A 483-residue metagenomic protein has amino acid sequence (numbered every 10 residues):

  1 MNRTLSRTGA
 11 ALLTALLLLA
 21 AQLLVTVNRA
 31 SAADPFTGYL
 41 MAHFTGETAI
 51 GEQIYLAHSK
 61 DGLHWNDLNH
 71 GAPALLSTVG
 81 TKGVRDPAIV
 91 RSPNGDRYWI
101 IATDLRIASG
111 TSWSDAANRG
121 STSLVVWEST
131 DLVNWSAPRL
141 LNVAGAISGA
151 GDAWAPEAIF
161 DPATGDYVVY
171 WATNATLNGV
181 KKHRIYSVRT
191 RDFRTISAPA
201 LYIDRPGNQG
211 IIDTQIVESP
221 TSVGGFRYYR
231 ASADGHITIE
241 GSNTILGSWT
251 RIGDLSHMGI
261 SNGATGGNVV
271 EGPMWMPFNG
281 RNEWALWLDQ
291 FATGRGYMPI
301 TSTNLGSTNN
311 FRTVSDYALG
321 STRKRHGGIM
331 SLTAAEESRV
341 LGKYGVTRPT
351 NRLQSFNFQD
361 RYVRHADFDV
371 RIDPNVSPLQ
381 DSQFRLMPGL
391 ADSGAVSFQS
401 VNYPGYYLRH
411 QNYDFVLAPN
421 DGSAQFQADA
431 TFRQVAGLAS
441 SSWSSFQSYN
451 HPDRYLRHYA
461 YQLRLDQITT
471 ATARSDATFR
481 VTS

Functional and structural regions predicted by a protein language model:
M1-A32: Secretory targeting and sorting signals
L24, G120, S377-S382, S423-R433 (+1 more regions): Short amphipathic alpha-helical linker/capping segments at the junctions of internal repeats and modular domains
A33-P349, T431, S441: Carbohydrate-active catalytic/glycan-binding domains of CAZyme proteins, especially the secreted or lumenal ectodomains
H43-I50, D61, N357-R361, F368 (+4 more regions): Short polar catalytic/cofactor-binding loops
D61, I245-L246, N304-S307, F368-D369 (+4 more regions): Acidic glycine-/aspartate-rich tracts in secreted/extracellular proteins
W127-L132, L417-N420, A424-F426: Extracellular ligand-binding interfaces
G225, A231, S338-D369, R385-D414 (+2 more regions): Extracellular glycan-recognition/adhesion modules and their associated mucin-like linkers
L319-S321, L465-A471: Short, exposed beta-strand-loop hairpins at the edges of beta-sheets in extracellular/periplasmic proteins
